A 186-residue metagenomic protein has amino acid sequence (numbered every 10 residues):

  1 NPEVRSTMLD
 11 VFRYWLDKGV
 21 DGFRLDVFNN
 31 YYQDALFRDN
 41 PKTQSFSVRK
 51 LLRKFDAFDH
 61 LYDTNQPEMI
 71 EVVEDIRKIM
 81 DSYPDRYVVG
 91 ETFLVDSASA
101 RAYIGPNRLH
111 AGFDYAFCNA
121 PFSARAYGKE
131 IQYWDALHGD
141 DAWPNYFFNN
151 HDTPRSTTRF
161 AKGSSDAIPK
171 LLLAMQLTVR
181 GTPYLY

Functional and structural regions predicted by a protein language model:
N1-Y186: Active-site and adjacent substrate-binding regions of carbohydrate-active enzymes
